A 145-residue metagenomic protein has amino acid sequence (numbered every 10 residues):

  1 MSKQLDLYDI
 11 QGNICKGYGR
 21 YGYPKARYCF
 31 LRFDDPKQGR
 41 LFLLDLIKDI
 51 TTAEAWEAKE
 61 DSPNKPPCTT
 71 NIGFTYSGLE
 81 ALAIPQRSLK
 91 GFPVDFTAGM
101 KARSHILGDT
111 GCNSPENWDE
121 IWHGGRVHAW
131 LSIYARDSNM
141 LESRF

Functional and structural regions predicted by a protein language model:
M1-F145: Long, low-complexity, Ser/Thr/Gly/Pro-rich intrinsically disordered segments that act as flexible linkers and assembly
